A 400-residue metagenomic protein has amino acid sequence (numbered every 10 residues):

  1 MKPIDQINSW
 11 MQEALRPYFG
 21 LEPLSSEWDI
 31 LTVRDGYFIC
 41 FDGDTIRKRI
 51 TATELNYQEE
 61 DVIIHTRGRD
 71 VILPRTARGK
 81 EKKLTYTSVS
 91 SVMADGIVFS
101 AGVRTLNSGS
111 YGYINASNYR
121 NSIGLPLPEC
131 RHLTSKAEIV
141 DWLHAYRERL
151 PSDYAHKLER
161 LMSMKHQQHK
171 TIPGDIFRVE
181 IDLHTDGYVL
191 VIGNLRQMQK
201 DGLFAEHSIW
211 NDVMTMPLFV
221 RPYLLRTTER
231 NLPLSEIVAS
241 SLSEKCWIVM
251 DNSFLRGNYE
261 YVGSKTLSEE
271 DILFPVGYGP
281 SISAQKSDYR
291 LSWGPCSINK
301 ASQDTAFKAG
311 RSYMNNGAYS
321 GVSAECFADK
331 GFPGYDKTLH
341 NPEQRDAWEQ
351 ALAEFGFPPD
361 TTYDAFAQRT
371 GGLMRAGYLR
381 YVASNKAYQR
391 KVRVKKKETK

Functional and structural regions predicted by a protein language model:
M1-C130, D271-K400: N-terminal intrinsically disordered, low-complexity, charge/repeat-rich segments that act as generic
T134-R226: Short N-terminal edge-element motif at the start of the domain
M198-P275: Structured domain cores in non-transmembrane regions
